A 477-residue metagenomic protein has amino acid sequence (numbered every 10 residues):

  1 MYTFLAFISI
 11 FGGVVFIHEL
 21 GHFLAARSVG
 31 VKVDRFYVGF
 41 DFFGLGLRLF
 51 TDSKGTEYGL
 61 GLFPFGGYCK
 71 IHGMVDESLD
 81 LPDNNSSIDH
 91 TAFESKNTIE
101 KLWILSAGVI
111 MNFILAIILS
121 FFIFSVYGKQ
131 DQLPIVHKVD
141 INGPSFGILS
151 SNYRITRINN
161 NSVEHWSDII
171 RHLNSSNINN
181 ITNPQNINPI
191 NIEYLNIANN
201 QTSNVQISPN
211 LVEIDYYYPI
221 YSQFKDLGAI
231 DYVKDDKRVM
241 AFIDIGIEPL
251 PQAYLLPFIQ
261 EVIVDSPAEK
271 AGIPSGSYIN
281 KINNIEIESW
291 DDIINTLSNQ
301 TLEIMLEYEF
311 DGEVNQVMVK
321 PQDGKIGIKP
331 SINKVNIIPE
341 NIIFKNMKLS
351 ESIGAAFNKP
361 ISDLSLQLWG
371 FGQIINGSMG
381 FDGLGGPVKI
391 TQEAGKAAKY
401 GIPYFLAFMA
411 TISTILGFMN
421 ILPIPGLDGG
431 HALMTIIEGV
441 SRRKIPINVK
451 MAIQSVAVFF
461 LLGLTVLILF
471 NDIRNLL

Functional and structural regions predicted by a protein language model:
Y2-N84, M419-S441: Small-residue-rich helix-interface/hinge motifs
F4-S9, L102-W103, F405-M409: Hydrophobic alpha-helical transmembrane segments
F11-V15, K70, N112, A116 (+2 more regions): Alpha-helical transmembrane segments of multi-pass membrane proteins
H18, L60, S145, N152-I155 (+10 more regions): Terminal peptide-recognition signature
S28, G67, I71-I141, D244 (+1 more regions): Internal alpha-helical transmembrane segments
D80-L119, N161-I178, N183-A241, D311: Interdomain regulatory linker/hinge segments that flank or connect interaction modules in polarity/junction/synaptic
S87-K96, Y217-K270, Y278, E286 (+3 more regions): Functional transmembrane alpha-helices
S145-S167, A268-D291: Conserved PDZ fold ligand-binding element
